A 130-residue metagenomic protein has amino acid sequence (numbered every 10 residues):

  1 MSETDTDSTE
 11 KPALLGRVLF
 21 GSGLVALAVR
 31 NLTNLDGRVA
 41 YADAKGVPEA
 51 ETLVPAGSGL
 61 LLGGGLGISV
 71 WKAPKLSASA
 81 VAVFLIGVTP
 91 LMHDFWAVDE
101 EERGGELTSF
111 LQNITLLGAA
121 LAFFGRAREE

Functional and structural regions predicted by a protein language model:
M1-E130: Short amphipathic, positively biased membrane-proximal segments that drive organelle/inner-membrane targeting
